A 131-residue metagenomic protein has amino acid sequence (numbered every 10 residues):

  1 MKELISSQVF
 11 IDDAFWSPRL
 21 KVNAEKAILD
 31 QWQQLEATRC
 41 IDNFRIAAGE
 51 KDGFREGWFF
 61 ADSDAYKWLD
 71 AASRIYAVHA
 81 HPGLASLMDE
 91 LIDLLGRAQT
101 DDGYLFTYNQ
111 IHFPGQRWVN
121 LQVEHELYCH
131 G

Functional and structural regions predicted by a protein language model:
M1-G131: Glycan-recognition and catalytic cores of secretory/periplasmic carbohydrate-active enzymes
